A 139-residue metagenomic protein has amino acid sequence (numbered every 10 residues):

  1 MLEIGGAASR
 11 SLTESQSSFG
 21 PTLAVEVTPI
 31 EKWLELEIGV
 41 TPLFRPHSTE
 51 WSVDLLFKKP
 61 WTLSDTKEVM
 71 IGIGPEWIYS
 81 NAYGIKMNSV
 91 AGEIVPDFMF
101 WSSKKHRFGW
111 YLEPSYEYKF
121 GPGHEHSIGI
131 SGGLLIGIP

Functional and structural regions predicted by a protein language model:
M1-R45, S127, L135-P139: Short glycine/proline- and aromatic-enriched beta-strand/turn motifs that initiate or cap beta-hairpins
L2-R10, I38-P42, L55, I71-W77 (+2 more regions): Transmembrane beta-barrel strands of outer-membrane/channel proteins
E3, A24, K86-N88, E117-K119 (+1 more regions): Ser/Thr- (and often Asn-) enriched beta-sheet segments in non-cytosolic proteins
G5, G20, G72, S89-A91 (+3 more regions): Small-side-chain structural scaffolding
S15, W33, I94-P139: Predominantly the C-terminal beta-signal and adjacent terminal strand-loop region of outer-membrane beta-barrel
S18, E50-D54, S127-S131: Short hydrophobic/aromatic beta-strand or adjacent loop that forms the aromatic wall/cage of a ligand/substrate-binding
A24-K104, F108: Gram-negative (and chloroplast) outer-membrane scaffold detector with strong preference for beta-barrel transmembrane
